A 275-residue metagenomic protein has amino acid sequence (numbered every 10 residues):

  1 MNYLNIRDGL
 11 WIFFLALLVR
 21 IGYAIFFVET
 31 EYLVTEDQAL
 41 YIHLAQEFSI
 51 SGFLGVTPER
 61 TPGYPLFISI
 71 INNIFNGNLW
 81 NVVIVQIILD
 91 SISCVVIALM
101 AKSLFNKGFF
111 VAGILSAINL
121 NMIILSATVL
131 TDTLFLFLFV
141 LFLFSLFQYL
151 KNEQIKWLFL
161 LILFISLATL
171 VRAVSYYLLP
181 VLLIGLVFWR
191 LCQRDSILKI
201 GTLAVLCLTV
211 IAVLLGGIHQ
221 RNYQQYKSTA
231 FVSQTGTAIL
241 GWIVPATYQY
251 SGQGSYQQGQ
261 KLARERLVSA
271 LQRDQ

Functional and structural regions predicted by a protein language model:
M1-G22, L191, K199-C207: Start-transfer (signal-anchor) and selected internal transmembrane alpha helices of multi-pass inner/ER membrane
I6-W11, I92, I97-I118, L136-F137 (+1 more regions): Transmembrane-helix signature of polytopic, membrane-embedded enzymes that assemble or transfer cell-envelope glycans
F13, P62, L66, I74-V95 (+1 more regions): Loop-to-helix entry region of an early transmembrane alpha helix in multi-pass inner-membrane enzymes
L17, W157-R172, L183, V210-L214: Membrane-interface alpha helices of multi-pass inner-membrane proteins
E29-L44, L54-I70, N76-W80, T229-V232: Extracytoplasmic catalytic/substrate-binding loops of multi-pass membrane glycan-assembly enzymes
E36, E59, V82-L89, I114-L146 (+2 more regions): Multi-pass, polyprenyl lipid-linked donor-dependent membrane glycosyltransferases
S103, F142-L158, C192: Membrane-interface transmembrane helices that cradle and orient dolichyl/undecaprenyl
Y226-Q275: Membrane-proximal stem/loop segments at transmembrane-domain junctions that anchor or position
